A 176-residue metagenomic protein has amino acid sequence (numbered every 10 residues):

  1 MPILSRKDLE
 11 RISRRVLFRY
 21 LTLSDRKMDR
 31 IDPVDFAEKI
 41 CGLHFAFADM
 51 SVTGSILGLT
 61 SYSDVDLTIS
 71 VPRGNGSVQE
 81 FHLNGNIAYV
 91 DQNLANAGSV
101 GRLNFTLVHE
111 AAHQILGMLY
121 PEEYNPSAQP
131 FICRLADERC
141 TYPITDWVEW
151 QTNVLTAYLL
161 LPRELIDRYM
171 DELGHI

Functional and structural regions predicted by a protein language model:
M1-I176: Active-site hotspot residues in diverse enzymes, especially metal/ion-binding acidic/histidine motifs
